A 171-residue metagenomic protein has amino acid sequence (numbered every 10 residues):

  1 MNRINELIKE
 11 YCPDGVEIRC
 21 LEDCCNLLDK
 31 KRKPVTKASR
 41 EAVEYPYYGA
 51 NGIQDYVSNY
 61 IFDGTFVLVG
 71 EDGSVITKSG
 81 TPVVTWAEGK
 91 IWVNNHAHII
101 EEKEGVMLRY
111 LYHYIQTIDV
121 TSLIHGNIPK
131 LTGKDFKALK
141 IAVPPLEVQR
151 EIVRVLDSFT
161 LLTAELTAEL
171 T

Functional and structural regions predicted by a protein language model:
M1, G15-E17, K137-T171: Amphipathic alpha-helical segments
M1-I4, C24: Functional cation/ligand-contacting sites centered on basic and imidazole/sulfhydryl donors
N5-Y11, K33-V35, H125-I128, A138-V143 (+1 more regions): Short, recurring structural edge motifs at helix starts
I8-R32, A38-Y47: Non-catalytic DNA-recognition/assembly elements of restriction-modification systems
N26, D63, Q116-V120, S158: Short, intrinsically disordered, mixed-charge
D29-K33, I53, V120: Generic structural signal for secondary-structure transition and capping sites
V43, K90, E169-T171: Short amphipathic alpha-helical linker/capping segments at the junctions of internal repeats and modular domains
G49-N51, V57-Q116, H125-N127, T132: A short beta-sheet element
